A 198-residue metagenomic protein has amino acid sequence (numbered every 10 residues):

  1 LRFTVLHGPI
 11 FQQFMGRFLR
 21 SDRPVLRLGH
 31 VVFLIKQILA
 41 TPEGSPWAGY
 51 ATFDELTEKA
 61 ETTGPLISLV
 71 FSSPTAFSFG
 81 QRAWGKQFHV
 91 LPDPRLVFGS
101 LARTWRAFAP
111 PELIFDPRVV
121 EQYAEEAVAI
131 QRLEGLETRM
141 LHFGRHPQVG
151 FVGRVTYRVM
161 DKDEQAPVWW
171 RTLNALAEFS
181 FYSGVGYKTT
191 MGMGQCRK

Functional and structural regions predicted by a protein language model:
L1-K198: RNA-interacting cores
